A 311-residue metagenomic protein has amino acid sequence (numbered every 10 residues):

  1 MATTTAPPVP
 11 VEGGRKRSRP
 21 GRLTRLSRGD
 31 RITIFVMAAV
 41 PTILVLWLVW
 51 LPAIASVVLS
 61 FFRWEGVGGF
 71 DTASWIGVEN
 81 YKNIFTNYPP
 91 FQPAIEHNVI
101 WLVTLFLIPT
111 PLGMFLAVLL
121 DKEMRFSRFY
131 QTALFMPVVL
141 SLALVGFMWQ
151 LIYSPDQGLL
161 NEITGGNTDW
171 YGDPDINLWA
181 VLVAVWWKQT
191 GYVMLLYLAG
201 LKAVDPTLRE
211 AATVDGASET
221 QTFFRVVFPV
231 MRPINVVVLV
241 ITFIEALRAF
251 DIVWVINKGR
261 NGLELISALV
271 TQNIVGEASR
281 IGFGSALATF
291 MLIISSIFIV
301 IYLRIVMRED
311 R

Functional and structural regions predicted by a protein language model:
M1-R28: Short, Lys/Arg-rich, polar N-terminal cytosolic tail immediately upstream of the first transmembrane signal-anchor
D30-R311: A structural signal for multi-pass alpha-helical bundles of membrane permease subunits that mediate small-molecule
